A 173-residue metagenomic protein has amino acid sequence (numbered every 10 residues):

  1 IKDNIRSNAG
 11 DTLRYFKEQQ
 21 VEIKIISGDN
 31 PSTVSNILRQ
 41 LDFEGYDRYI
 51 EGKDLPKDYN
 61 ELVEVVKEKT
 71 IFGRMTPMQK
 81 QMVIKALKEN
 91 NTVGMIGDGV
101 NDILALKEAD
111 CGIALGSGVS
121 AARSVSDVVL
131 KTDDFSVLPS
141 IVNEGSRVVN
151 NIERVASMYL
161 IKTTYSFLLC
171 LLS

Functional and structural regions predicted by a protein language model:
I1-S35, D58: Signature of the cytosolic headpiece of P-type E1-E2 ATPases
I23-S27, M95, A114: Conserved SAM-binding loop
L38: Conserved hydrophobic residues forming the short capping helix/wall of the S-adenosyl-L-methionine
L41, G45-G94, G99, A109 (+1 more regions): Membrane-embedded transport module
L106: Basic, alpha-helical nucleic-acid-binding regions used in initiation and control of genome expression
